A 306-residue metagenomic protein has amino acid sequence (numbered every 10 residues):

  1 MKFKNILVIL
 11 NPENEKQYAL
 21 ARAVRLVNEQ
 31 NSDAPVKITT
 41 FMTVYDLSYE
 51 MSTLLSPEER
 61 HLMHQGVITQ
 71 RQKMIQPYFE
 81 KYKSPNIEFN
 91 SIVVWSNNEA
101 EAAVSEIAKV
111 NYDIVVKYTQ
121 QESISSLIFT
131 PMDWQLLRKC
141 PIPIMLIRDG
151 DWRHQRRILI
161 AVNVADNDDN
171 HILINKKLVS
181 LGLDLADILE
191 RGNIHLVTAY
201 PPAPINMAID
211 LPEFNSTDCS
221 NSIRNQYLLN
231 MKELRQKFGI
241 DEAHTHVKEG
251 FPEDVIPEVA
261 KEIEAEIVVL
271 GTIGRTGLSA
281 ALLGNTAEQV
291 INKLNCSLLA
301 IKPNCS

Functional and structural regions predicted by a protein language model:
M1-E59, R157-E213, K237: Small/aliphatic-rich secondary-structure junction motif
M1-K2, E80-V115, Q236-V268, T276 (+1 more regions): Structural beta-alpha unit
T39-F41, N90-V94, M145, H195-V197 (+2 more regions): General small-molecule cofactor/ligand-binding pocket signal
M42, T119, T198, G271-I273 (+1 more regions): Short secondary-structure boundary segments
E59-K73, N215-Q226: A short acidic, glycine-rich active-site loop that binds or catalyzes chemistry on phosphate/adenosine moieties
V116-T119, P143-D149, L299-K302: Short beta-strand elements of ligand-binding domains
K117-Q135, I267-N292: Glycine-rich, Arg-bearing micro-motifs that act as flexible, cationic patches
P131-W152: Short, structured interface segments
